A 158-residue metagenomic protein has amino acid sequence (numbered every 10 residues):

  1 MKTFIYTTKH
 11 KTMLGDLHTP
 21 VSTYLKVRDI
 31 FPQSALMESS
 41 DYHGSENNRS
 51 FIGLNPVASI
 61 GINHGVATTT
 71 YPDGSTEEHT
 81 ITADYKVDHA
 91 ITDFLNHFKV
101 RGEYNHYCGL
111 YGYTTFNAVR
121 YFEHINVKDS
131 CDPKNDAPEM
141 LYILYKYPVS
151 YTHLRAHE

Functional and structural regions predicted by a protein language model:
M1-G61: An N-terminal JmjN-like helical accessory module and its immediate linker preceding a catalytic domain
I30, E46-H97: N-terminus-centric sequence/structural signature that marks the extreme N-terminus and adjacent "lid/interface" module
D41-G44, G74, F116-Y121: Short, glycine-/Ser/Thr-/acidic-enriched flexible segments
I60, S130-S150: Structural signature of FAD isoalloxazine-binding scaffolds in flavoprotein oxidoreductases
V87-R101, I125-D136: Short acidic (Asp/Glu) patches
F98-Y111: Acidic low-complexity segments
C108-S130: Extended, Lys/Arg-enriched charged tracts that mediate electrostatic binding to polyanionic substrates
T152-E158: Conserved small/polar residues in nucleotide/adenosyl-binding loops
